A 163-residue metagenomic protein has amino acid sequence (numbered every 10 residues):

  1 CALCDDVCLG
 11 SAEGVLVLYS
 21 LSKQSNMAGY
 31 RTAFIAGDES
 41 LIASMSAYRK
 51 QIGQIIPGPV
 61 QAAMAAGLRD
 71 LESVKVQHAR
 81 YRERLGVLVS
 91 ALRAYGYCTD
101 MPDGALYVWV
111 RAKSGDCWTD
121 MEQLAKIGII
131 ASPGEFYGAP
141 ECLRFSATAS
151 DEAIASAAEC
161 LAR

Functional and structural regions predicted by a protein language model:
C1-M27: Active-site pre-lysine segment of PLP-dependent enzymes
V17, Y95-T99, I129-G134: A short linear hydrophobic-aromatic micro-motif
N26, E39-S44, E72-S73, G115: Short helix-loop capping/hinge motifs at secondary-structure junctions, enriched in acidic/polar residues
T32-E39, R111: Short beta-strand-to-turn element immediately C-terminal to the catalytic PLP-Schiff-base lysine in fold type I
S44-I52, I56, G67-S90: Structural signature of PLP-dependent enzymes
Q61, A65, A79-V89, C98-R111 (+1 more regions): Conserved glycine-rich beta-strand-loop-beta hairpin in the small C-terminal domain of fold type I
K126-S132, F136-R163: PLP-dependent enzyme catalytic core of the Aspartate aminotransferase-like
